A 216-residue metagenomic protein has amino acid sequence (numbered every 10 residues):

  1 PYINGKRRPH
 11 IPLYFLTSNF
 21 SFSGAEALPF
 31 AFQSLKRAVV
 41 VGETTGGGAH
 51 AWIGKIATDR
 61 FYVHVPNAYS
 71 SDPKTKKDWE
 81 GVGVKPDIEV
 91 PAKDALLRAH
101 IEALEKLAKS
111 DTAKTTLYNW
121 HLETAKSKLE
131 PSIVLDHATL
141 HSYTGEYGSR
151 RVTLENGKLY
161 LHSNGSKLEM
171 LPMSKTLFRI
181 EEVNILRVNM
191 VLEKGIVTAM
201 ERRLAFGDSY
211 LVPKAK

Functional and structural regions predicted by a protein language model:
P1-H141, K194, M200, G207 (+1 more regions): C-terminal "post-core" interaction segments
N4, G148-R151, E155: Loop/turn-rich, solvent-exposed surfaces of beta-rich toroidal or solenoidal domains
I53-T58, Y147, F178-I180: Short acidic-hydrophobic surface loop/beta-edge motif
S70-S71, K158-H162, R179, T198-R202: Short polybasic amphipathic segments
S71-K74, S166-M170, N184-M190, L204-V212: Short, surface-exposed beta-strand/loop "edge" segments at domain boundaries and coil↔beta transitions
T153-V188: Central antiparallel beta-sheet cores of small beta-barrel/beta-sandwich binding domains
N156-Y160, R203-K216: Calycin-type beta-barrel ligand-binding domains and close structural analogs
